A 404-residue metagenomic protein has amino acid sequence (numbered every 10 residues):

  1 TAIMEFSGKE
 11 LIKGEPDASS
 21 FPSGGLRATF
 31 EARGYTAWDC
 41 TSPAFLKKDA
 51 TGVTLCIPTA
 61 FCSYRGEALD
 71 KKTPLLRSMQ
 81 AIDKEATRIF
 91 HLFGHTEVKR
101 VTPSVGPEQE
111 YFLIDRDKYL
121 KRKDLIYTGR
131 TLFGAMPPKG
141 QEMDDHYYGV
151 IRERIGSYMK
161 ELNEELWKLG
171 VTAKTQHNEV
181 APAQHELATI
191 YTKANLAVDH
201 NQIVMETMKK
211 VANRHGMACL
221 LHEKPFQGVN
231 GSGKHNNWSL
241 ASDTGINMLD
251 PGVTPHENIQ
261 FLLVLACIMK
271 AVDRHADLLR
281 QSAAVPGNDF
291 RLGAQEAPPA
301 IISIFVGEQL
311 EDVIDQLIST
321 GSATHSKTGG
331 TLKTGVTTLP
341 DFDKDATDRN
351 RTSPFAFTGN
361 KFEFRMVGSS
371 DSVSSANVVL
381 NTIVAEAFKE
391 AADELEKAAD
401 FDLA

Functional and structural regions predicted by a protein language model:
T1-L221, N230-G233, L240-A404: Glycine-rich, acidic/polar active-site loops that bind/position phosphate-bearing ligands
Q227: Short glycine- and Lys/Arg-enriched binding-loop motifs that mark or flank ligand-binding interfaces
